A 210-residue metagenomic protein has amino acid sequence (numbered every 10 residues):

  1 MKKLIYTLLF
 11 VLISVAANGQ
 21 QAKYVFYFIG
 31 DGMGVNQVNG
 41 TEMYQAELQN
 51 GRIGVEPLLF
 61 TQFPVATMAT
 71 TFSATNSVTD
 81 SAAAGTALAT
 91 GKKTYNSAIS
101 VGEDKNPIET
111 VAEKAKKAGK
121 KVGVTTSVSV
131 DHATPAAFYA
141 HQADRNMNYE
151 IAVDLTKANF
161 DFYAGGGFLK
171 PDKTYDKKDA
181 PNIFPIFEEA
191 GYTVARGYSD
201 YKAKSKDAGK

Functional and structural regions predicted by a protein language model:
M1-L4: Positively charged n-region of N-terminal signal peptides that target proteins for export
Y6, F10-N18: Hydrophobic h-region of N-terminal signal peptides that target proteins for export in Gram-negative bacteria
Q20-G209: N-terminal catalytic scaffold of extracellular/periplasmic and nuclease hydrolases that process anionic headgroups
